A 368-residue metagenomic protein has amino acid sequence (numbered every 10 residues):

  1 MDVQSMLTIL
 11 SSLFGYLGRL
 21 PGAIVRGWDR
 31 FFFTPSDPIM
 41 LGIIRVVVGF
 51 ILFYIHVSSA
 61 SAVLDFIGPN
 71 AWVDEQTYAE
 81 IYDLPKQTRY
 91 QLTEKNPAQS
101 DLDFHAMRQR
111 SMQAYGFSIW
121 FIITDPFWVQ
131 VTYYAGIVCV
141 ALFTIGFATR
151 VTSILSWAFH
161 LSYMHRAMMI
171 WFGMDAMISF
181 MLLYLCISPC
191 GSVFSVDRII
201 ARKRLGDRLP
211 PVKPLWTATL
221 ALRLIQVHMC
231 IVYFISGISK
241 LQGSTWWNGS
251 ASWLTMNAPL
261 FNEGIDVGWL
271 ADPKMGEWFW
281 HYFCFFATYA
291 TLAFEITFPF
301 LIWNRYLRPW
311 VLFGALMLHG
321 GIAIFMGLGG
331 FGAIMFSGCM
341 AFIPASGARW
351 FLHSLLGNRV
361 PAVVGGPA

Functional and structural regions predicted by a protein language model:
D2-A368: Alpha-helical membrane-anchoring segments
